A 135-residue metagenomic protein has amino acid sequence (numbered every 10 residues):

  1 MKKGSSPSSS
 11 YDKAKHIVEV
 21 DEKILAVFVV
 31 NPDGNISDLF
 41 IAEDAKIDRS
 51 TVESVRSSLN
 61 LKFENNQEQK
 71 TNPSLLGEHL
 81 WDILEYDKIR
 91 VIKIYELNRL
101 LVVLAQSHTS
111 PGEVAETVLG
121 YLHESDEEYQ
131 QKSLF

Functional and structural regions predicted by a protein language model:
M1-F135: Non-catalytic interaction/Regulatory regions outside core domains
